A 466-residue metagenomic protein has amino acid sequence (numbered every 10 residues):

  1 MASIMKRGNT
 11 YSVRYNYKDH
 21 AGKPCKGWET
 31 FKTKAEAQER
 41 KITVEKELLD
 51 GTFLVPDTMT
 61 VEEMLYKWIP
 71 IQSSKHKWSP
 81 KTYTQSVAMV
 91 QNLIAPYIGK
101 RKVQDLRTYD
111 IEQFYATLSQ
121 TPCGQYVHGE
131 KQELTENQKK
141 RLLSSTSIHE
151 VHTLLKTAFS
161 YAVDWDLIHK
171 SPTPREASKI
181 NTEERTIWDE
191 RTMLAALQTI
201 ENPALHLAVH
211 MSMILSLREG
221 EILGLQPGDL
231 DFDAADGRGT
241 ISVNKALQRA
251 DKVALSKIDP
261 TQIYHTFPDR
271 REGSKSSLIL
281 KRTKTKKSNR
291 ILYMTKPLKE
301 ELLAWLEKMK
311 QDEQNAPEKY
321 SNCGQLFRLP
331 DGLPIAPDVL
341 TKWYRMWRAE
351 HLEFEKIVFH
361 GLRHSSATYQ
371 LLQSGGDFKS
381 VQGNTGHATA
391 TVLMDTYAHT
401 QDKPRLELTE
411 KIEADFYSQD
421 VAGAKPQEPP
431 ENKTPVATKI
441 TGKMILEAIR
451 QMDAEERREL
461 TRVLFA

Functional and structural regions predicted by a protein language model:
M1, M89, L93, R101-Y109 (+3 more regions): N-terminal DNA-binding recognition helix of tyrosine site-specific recombinases/integrases
R7-S12, Y17-E112, H128, E307-N322 (+3 more regions): N-terminal DNA-binding module of tyrosine recombinases/phage integrases
Q113-F114, V163-L197, P330-D331: Flexible interdomain linker/hinge and immediately adjacent N-terminus of the catalytic tyrosine-recombinase domain
C123-V127, Q198, N202-P203, L215 (+3 more regions): Short, basic (Lys/Arg/His-rich) helix/loop patches that form interaction surfaces in the mid-to-C-terminal regions
H128-L134, K179-L205, I214-L217, L225 (+1 more regions): Long, amphipathic, Lys/Arg-enriched alpha-helical "connector/arm" segment
S160-K170, S212-T261, K379: Short, charged phosphate-coordinating catalytic segments
K179-I180, I187, L230, R238 (+2 more regions): Catalytic-site neighborhood detector that most strongly recognizes the C-terminal catalytic loop/helix of tyrosine
F232-A235, K245-N289, L298, E410-A466: C-terminal secondary-structure termini that scaffold catalytic or DNA-interacting sites
